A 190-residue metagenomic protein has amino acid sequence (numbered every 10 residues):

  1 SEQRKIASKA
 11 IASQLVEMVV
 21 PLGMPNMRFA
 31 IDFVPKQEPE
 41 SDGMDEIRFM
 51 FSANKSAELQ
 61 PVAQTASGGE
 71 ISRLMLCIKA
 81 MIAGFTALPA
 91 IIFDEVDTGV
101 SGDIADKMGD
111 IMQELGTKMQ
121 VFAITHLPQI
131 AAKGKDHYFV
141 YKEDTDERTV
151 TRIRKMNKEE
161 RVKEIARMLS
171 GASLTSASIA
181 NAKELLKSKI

Functional and structural regions predicted by a protein language model:
S1-E38: Charged, surface-exposed helical/loop "interaction arms" that form contiguous linear patches used for dimerization
K5, F85-T86, T98-D106: Conserved D-loop-proximal element of ABC-family nucleotide-binding domains
V20-L22, Q37-D42, A63-A66, M81 (+4 more regions): Replace "in large, NTP-powered and nucleic-acid-processing enzymes" with "in large, NTP-powered factors and other
I31-P35, F51-K55, I78-A80, K142 (+1 more regions): Flexible glycine-/small-residue-rich
I47, D103-I190: C-terminal lobe/lid and adjacent interdomain/linker elements of RecA-like ASCE P-loop ATPase modules
A53-S56, G69-I91: GG-anchored amphipathic helix commonly corresponding to the ABC/SMC/Rad50 NBD signature/C-loop
D94-E95: Walker B catalytic acidic pair
